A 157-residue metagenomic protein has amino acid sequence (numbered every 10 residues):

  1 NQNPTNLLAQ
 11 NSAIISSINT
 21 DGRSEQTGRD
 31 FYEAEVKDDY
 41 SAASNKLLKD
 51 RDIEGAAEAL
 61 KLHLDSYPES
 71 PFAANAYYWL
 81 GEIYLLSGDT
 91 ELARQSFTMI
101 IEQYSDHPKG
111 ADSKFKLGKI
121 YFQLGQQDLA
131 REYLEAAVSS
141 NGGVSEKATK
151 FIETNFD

Functional and structural regions predicted by a protein language model:
N1-A42, K46-D50: Acidic, proline-/serine-/threonine-rich low-complexity intrinsically disordered segments
D39-Y40, Y77, K114: TPR repeat positional signature
A42-A43, L80, L117, I152: Structural register within alpha-helical repeat arrays
K46-L47, Y84, Y121, F156: Residue at a conserved register position within TPR or TPR-like alpha-solenoid repeats
S66-F72, E102-K109, A137-K147: Short solvent-exposed coil/turn linkers within tandem alpha-helical repeat scaffolds
